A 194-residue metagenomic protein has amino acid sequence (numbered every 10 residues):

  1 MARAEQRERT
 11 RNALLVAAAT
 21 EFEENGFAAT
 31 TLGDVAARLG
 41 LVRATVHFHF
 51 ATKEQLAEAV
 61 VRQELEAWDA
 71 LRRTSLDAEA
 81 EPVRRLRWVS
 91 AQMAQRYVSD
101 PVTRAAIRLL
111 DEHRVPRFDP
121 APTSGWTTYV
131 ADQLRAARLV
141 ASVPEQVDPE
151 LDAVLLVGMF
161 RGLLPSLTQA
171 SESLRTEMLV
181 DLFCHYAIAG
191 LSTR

Functional and structural regions predicted by a protein language model:
M1-N25, A29-R38, E54-A59, D77: Basic, helix-initiating cap at the start of DNA-binding domains
A18, L39-F50: Short hydrophobic/aromatic patch on the recognition helix
A28, V143-P144: Conserved hydrophobic residue
K53, V60, E64, W68 (+4 more regions): Hydrophobic/aromatic residues within well-ordered alpha-helical segments
A59, A70-S99, T103, P149 (+1 more regions): Hydrophobic alpha-helical connector segments
E66-D69, R114-S142, E150-V154: Amphipathic alpha-helical packing segments from all-alpha helical-bundle domains
R84, W88, S124-V140, V157-M159 (+1 more regions): C-terminal peripheral helix-coil segments that are non-catalytic and often amphipathic
R84-W88, A94-R117, A131, P165: Amphipathic alpha-helical segments used for helix-helix packing
